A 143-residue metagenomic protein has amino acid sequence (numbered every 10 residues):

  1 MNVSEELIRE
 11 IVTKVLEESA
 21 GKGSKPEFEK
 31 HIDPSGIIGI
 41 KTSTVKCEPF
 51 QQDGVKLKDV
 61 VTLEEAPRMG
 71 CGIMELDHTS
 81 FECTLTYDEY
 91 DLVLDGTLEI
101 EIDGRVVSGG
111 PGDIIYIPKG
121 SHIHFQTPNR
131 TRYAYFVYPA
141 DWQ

Functional and structural regions predicted by a protein language model:
M1-E6: Intrinsically disordered, low-complexity regulatory segments in eukaryotic proteins
V12-G70: A short, N-terminal "cap"/entry segment at the start of jelly-roll beta-barrel domains of the cupin/DSBH fold
V55-L85, P118-K119, D141-W142: Conserved short histidine dyad/triad with adjacent acidic residue
E75-L76, L85-E101: Short, conserved beta-strand element in jelly-roll/cupin
D77, E101-R105, P128: Short strand-coil-strand connectors
D103-G120: Short acidic-glycine-tyrosine-enriched beta hairpin
K119-Q143: Ligand-binding loop in jelly-roll beta-barrel domains
